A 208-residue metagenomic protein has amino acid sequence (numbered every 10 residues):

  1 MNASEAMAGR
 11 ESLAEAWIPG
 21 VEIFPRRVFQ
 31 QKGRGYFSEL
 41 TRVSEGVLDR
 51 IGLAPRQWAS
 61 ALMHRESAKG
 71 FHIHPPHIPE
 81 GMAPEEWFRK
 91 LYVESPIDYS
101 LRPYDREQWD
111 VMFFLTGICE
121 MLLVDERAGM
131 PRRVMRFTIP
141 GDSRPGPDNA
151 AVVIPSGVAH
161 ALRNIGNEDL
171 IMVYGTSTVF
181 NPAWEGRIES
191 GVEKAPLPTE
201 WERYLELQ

Functional and structural regions predicted by a protein language model:
M1-D148, N167-I171, T176-Q208: Non-catalytic, conserved peripheral segments adjacent to functional cores
R65, G157-V158: Short beta->alpha connector loops
M121-L122, V152, H160-I165: Short beta-strand His + acidic residue motifs that chelate non-heme Fe in jelly-roll/DSBH and cupin folds
S156-G157, E168: Extracellular beta-helix/beta-solenoid repeat scaffolds
